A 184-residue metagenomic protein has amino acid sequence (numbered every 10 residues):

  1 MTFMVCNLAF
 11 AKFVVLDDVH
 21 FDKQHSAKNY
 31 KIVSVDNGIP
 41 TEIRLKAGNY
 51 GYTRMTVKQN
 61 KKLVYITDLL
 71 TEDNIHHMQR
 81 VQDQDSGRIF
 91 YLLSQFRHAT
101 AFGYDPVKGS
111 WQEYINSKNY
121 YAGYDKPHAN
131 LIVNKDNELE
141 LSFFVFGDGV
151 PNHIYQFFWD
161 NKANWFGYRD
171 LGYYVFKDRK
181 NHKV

Functional and structural regions predicted by a protein language model:
M4, A11-N29, V35, A101-V184: Acidic, small-residue rich beta-repeat scaffolds with periodic aromatic anchors
A11-M78, D178-V184: Terminal domain-start segments
P40, L63-V64, A99, N152-I154: Short, mixed charged/polar active-site loops that provide acid/base catalysis or chelate metal/phosphate cofactors
P40, S86-Y91, D136-L141: Entry beta-strands of beta-propeller and related beta-repeat scaffolds
L45-Y52, S94-R97, D148-N152: Short, solvent-exposed loop/turn segments at conserved positions within beta-propeller repeat blades
R80-D83, V133: Residue-level recognition of a conserved intra-blade site in WD40 beta-propeller repeats
Q84-D105: Mid-length scaffold segments of soluble, non-membrane domains
